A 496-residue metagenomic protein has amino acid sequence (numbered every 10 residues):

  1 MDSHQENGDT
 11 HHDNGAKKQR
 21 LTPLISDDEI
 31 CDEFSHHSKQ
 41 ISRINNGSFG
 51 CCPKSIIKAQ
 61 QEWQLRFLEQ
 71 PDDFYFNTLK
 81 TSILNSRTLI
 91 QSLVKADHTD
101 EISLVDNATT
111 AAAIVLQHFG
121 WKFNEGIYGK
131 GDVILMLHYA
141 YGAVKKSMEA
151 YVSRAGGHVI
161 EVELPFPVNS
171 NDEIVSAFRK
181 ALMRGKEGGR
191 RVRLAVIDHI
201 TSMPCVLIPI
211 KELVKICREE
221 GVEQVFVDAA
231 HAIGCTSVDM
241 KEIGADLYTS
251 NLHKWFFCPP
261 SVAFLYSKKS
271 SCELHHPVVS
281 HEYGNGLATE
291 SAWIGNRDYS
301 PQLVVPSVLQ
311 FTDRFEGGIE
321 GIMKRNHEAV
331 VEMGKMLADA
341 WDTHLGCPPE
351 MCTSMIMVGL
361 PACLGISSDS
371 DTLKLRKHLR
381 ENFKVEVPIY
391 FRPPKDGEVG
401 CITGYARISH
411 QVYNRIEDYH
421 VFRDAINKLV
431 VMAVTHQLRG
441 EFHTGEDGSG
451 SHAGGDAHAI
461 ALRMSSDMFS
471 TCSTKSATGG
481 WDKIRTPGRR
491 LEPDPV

Functional and structural regions predicted by a protein language model:
D2-G448, G454, I460-M464, F469: Pyridoxal 5′-phosphate
R20, L491-E492: Short linear motifs centered on serine/threonine within intrinsically disordered regions that correspond to eukaryotic
S476, P493: Cationic, low-complexity basic patches in intrinsically disordered or flexible, solvent-exposed regions
